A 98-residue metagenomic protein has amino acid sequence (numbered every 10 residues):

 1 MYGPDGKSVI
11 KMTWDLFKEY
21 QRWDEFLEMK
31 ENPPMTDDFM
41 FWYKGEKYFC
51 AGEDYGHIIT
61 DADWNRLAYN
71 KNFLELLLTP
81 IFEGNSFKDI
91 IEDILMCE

Functional and structural regions predicted by a protein language model:
M1-M40: Negatively charged, low-complexity tracts enriched in Asp/Glu with abundant Ser/Thr
Y2-D5, L27, K44, A51 (+2 more regions): Feature targets compositionally biased, intrinsically disordered low-complexity regions with long contiguous runs
Y2-K11, L67-E98: Mixed-charge, Lys/Arg-enriched low-complexity segments
T13-L16, R22, F39, K44 (+4 more regions): A general marker of short, structured functional hotspots
R22-E25, E46-Y48, E53, L74 (+3 more regions): Short linear sequence elements within intrinsically disordered, low-complexity coil regions
E31-D61: Amphipathic, interaction-prone secondary-structure segments
D54-L74: Intrinsically disordered, low-complexity regulatory segments enriched in Ser/Thr/Pro and charged residues
